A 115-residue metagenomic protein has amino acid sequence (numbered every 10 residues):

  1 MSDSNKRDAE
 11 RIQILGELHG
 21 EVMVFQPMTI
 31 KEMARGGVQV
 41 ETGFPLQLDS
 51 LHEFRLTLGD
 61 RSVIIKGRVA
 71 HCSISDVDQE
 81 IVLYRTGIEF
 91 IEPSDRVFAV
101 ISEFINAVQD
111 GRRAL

Functional and structural regions predicted by a protein language model:
M1-R35, S102-L115: N-terminal helix initiation/capping motif
G16-G20, D49-V63: Short conserved beta-strand and strand-loop elements enriched in small hydrophobics with frequent Asp/Gly
M23, R35, C72-D78: Short, conserved beta-turn/loop elements at beta-strand boundaries and strand-helix junctions
M28, I65-C72: Short beta-strand-centered aromatic/proline hotspots
E32, H71, F90-E92: A residue-level detector for short acidic-glycine micro-motifs
Q39-T42, I74-I88: Short, solvent-exposed secondary-structure boundary/capping segments
T42-L51, A99: Surface-exposed connector loops and short turns at secondary-structure junctions
E80-F104: C-terminal structural segments of small proteins and small subunits
